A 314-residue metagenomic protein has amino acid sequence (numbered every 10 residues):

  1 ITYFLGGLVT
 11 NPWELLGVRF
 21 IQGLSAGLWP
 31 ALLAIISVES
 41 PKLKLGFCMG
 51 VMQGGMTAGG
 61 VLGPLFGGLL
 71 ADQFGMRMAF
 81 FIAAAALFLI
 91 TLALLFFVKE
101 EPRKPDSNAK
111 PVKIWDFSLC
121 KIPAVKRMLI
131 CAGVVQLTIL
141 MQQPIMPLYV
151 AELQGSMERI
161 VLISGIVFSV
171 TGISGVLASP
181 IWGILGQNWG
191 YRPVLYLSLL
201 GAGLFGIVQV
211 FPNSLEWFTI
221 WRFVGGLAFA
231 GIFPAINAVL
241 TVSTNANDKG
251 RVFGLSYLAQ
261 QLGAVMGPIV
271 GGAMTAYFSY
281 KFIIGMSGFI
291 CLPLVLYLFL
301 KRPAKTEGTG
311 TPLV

Functional and structural regions predicted by a protein language model:
I1-T10, G201-N213: C-terminal ends and interior cores of transmembrane alpha-helices in multi-pass membrane transporters/permeases
V18-M56: Cytoplasmic helix-loop-helix junction between adjacent transmembrane helices in 12-TM secondary transporters
L28-S40, G231-T244: Intracellular juxtamembrane helix-capping segments at the cytosolic ends of symmetry-related transmembrane helices
L94-N108, F299-G310: Helix-loop junctions on the cytosolic side of multi-pass membrane transporters, especially the intracellular loop
E100-L129, L313-V314: Juxtamembrane intracellular "pre-TM" segments in multi-pass secondary transporters
I122-M141, F223: Pair of pore-lining "gating" transmembrane helices in MFS-fold secondary transporters
I145-L162: Short amphipathic helix-loop junctions that connect adjacent transmembrane helices in Major Facilitator Superfamily/SLC
A178-G190: Helix-to-loop junctions at the C-terminal end of transmembrane segments in multipass secondary transporters
